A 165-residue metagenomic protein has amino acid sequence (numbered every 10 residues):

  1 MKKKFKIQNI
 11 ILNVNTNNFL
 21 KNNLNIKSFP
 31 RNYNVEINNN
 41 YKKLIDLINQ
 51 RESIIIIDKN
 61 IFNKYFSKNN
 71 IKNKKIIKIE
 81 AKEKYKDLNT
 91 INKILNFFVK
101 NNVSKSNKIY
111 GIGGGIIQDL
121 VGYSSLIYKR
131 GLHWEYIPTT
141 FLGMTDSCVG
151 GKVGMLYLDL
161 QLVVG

Functional and structural regions predicted by a protein language model:
K2-K108: ATP/NTP phosphate-donor binding region
K3, G114, T139-T140: Beta-hairpin (beta-strand-turn-beta-strand) motif
K64-S67, L120-G122, D146-S147: Short glycine-/acidic-enriched loop or helix-start segments at secondary-structure transitions that form or flank
T90, G115-I116, V153, L160: Mixed-charge, polar/low-complexity N-terminal
N107-L126: Glycine/serine-rich anion-binding loops at beta->alpha junctions that coordinate negatively charged ligand groups
Y123, K129-G165: A glycine/threonine-rich phosphate-anchoring loop and its flanking beta-alpha core in nucleotide/phosphate-binding
